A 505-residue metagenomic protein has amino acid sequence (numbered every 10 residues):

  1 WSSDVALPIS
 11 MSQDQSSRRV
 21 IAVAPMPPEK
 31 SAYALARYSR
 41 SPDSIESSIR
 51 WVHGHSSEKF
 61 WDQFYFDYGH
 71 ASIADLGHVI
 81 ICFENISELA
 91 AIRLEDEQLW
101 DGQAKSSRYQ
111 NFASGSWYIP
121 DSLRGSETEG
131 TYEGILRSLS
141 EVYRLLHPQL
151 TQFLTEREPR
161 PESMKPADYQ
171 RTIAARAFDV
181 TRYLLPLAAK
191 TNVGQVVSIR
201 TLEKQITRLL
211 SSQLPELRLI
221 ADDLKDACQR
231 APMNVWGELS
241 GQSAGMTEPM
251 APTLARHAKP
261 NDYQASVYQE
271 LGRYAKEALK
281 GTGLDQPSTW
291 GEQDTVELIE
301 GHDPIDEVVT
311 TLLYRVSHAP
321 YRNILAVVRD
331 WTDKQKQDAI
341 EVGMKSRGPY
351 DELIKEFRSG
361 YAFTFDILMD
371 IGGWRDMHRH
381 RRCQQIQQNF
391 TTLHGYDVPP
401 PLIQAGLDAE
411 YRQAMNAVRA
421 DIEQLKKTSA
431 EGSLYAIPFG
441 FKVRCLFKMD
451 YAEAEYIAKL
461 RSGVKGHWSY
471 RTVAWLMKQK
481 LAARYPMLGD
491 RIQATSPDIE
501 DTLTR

Functional and structural regions predicted by a protein language model:
W1-L7: Short, small-residue-biased leader/transition segments that mark boundaries at the very start of proteins
P8-R505: A conserved ligand/cofactor-binding region detector
